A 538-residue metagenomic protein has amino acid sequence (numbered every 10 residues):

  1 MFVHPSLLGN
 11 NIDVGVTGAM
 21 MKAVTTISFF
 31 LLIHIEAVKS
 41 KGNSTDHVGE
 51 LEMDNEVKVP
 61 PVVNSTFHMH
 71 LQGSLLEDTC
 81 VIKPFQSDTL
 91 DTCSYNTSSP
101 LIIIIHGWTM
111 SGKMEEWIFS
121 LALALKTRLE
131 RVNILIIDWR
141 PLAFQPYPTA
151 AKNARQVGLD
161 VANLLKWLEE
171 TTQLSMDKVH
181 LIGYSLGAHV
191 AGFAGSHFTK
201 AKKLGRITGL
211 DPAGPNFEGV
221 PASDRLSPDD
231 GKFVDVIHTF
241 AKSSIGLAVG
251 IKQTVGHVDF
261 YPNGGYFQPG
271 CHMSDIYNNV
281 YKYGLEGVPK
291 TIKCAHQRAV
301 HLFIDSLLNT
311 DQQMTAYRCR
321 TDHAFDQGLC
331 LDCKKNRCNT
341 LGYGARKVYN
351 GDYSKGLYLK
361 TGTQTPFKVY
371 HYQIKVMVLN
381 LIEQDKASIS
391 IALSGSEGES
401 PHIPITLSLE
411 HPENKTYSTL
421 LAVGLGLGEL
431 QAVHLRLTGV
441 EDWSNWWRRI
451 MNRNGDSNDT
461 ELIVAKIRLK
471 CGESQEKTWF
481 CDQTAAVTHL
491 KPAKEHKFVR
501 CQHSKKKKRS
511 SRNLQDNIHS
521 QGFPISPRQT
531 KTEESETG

Functional and structural regions predicted by a protein language model:
F2, L7-G9, G15-I136, L142-N153 (+5 more regions): Flexible, membrane-associating and regulatory peripheral segments of lipid-active enzymes
L101-I104, N133-D138, H180-I182, R206-G209 (+2 more regions): Structural recognition of the beta-strand scaffold that forms the well-ordered cores of secreted hydrolase catalytic
G107-T109, P141, S185, F198 (+3 more regions): Short, flexible loop/turn elements at secondary-structure junctions
L174-Y184: Alpha/beta-hydrolase fold nucleophile elbow
I182-F193: Glycine-rich nucleophile elbow surrounding the catalytic serine of serine-hydrolase chemistry
H197-K203: Conserved hydrolase catalytic core segment
G205, D211-Q268: The feature captures the conserved acid-bearing segment of alpha/beta-hydrolase catalytic domains
